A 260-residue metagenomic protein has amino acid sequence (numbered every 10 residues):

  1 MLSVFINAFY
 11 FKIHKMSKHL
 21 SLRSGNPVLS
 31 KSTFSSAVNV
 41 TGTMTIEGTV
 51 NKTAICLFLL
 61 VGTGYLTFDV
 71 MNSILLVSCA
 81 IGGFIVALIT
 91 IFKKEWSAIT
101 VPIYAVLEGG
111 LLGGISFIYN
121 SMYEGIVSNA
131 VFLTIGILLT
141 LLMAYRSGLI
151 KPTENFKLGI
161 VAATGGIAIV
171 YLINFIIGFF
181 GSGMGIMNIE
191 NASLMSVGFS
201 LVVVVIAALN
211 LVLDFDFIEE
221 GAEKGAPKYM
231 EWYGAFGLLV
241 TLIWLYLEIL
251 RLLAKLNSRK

Functional and structural regions predicted by a protein language model:
L2-K260: A hydrophobic alpha-helical transmembrane-helix feature that marks the membrane cores and membrane-interface segments
